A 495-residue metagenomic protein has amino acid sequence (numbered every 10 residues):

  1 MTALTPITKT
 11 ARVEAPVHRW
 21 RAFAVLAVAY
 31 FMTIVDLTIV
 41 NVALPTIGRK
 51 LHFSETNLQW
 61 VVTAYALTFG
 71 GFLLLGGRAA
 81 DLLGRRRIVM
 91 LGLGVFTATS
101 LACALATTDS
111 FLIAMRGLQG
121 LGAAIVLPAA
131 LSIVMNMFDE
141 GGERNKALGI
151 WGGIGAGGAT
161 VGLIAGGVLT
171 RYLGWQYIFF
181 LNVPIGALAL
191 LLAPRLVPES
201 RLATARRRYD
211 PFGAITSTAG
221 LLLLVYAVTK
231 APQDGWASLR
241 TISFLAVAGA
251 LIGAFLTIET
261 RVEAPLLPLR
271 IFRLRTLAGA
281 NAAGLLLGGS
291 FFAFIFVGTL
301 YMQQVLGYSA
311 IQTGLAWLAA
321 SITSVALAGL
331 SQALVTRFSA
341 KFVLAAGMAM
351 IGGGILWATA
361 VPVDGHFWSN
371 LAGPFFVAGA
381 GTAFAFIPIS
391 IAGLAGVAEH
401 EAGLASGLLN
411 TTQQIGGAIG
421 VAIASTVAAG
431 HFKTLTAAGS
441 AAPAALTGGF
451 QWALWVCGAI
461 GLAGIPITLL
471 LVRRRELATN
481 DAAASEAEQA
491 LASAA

Functional and structural regions predicted by a protein language model:
M1-H18, A203-R206, L471-A495: Intrinsic disorder in cytosolic terminal tails and internal cytosolic loops of multi-pass membrane transporters
T2-R195, L330-S331, F338, L344 (+4 more regions): Transmembrane-helix bundle of Major Facilitator Superfamily
A3, L131, V183-L202, T218-K230 (+2 more regions): C-terminal membrane-cytosol helix-exit motif in multi-pass small-molecule transporters
W20-V42, E55, F212-A214, L239-L251 (+4 more regions): 12-transmembrane solute porter fold
M32-A43, G48, T68, R85 (+5 more regions): Short helix-kink/termination motifs in transmembrane helices of multi-pass secondary transporters
I47-G48, A79-A80, A165-L173, V228 (+4 more regions): Interfacial helix-cap and linker-helix signal at transmembrane-aqueous boundaries of multi-pass secondary transporters
I133, M137, V168, L192 (+7 more regions): A residue-level signal for alpha-helical anchor/packing sites in multi-pass solute transporters
G155-G167, R171, L221, F296 (+2 more regions): Glycine/proline-centered helix-kink
